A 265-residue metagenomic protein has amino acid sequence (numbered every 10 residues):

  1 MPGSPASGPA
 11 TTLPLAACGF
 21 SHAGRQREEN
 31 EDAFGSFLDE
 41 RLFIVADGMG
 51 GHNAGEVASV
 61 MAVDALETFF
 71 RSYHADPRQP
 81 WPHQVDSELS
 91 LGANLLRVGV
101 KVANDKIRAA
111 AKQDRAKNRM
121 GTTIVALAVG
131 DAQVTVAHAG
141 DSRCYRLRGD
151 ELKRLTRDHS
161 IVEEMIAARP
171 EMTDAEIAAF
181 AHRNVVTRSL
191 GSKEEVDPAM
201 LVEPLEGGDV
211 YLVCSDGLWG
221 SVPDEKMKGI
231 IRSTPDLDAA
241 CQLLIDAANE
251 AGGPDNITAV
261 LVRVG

Functional and structural regions predicted by a protein language model:
M1-G265: PP2C/PPM-type serine/threonine phosphatase catalytic domain
